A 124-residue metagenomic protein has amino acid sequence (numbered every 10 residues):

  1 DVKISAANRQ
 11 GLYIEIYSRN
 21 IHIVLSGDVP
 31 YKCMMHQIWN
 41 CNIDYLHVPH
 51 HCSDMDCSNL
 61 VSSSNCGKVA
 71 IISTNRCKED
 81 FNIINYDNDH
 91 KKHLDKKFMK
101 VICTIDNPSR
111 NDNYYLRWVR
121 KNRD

Functional and structural regions predicted by a protein language model:
D1-Y45, S53, Y115-D124: Core dinuclear metal-dependent hydrolase active-site scaffold
S5-A6, C66-D124: Binuclear metal-ion centers of metallo-dependent hydrolases, dominated by the metallo-beta-lactamase
H22-V24, Y45-H47, V69, K100-I102: Hydrophobic "anchor" residues on beta-strands that sit immediately upstream of conserved functional sites
P30-M34, H50-C57, N75-N82, N107-R110: Active-site environment of divalent metal-dependent phosphoester hydrolases
M35-I38, C57-S64, N82-H90: A short acidic, amphipathic alpha-helical/loop segment
W39-M55, S64-I71: Active-site metal-binding motif and surrounding structural segment of the metallo-beta-lactamase
